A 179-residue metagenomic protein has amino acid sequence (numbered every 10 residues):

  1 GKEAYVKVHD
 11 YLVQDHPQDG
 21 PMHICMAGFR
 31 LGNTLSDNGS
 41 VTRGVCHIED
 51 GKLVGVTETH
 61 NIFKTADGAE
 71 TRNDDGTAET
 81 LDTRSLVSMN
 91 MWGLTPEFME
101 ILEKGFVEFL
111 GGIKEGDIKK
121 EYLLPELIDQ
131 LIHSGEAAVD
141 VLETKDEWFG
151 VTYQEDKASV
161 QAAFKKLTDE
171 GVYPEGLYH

Functional and structural regions predicted by a protein language model:
K2-W92: Conserved core of the sugar-phosphate nucleotidyltransferase
V56, I101-L102, V160: Residues that scaffold the ATP/ADP-binding catalytic core of kinase and kinase-like folds
L86, D140-D146: Catalytic beta-strand/loop signature of glycosyltransferases that borders the donor
W92-G93, V151: Short aromatic/basic micro-patch
F98: Glycine-rich loop/hinge motif
E103-A137: A C-terminal functional module that forms or caps the active site or interfaces directly with catalytic machinery
K157-G176: Long, low-complexity C-terminal extensions of enzymes
